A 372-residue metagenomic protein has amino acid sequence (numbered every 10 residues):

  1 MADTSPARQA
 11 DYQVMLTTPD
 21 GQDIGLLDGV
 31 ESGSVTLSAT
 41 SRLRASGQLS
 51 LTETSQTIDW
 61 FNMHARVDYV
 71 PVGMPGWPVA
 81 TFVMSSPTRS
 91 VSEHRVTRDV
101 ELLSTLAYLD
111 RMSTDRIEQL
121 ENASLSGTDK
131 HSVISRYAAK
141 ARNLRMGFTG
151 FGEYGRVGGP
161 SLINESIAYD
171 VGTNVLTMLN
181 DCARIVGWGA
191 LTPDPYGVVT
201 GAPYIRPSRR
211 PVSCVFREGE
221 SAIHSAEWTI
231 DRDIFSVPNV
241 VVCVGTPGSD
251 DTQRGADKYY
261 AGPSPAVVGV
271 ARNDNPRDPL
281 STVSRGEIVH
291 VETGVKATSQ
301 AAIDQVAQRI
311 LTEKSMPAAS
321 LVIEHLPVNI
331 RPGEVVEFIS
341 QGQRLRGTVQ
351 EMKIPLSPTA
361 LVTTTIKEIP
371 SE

Functional and structural regions predicted by a protein language model:
M1-T128: Beta-strand-rich assembly/attachment modules of structural machines
A2-G21, Q119, N180, R209-S357 (+1 more regions): Acidic, small/polar-enriched beta strand-loop surface segments
V35-Q56, R95-Y108, C182, C243 (+3 more regions): Oligomerization/assembly interface segments of phage tail-like spikes and tubes
P78, V96, V237, Q343 (+1 more regions): Exposed loop/turn and edge beta-strand positions of beta-sandwich/beta-sheet ligand-binding modules
M84, I185, V349: Active-site-proximal beta-strands of protease catalytic cores
P87-E93, M352-T359: Short, conserved beta-turn/loop elements at beta-strand boundaries and strand-helix junctions
P87-R89, L103-A107, R206, T246-G248 (+1 more regions): Solvent-exposed coil/turn segments that connect beta secondary-structure elements in extracytoplasmic/periplasmic
T97, E101-I234: Charged- and aromatic-enriched interaction segments used to assemble and dock large macromolecular complexes
